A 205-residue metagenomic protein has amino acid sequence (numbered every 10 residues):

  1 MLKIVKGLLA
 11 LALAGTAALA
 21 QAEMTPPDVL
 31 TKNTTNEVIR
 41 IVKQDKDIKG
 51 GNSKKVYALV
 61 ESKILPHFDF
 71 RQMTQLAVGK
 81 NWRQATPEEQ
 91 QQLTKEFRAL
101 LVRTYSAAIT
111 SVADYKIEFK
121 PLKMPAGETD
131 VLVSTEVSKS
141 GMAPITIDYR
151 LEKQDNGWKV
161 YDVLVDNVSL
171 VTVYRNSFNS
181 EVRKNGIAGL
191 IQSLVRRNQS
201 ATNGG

Functional and structural regions predicted by a protein language model:
M1-L8: Bacterial N-terminal signal peptides that target proteins for export
G15-L19: N-terminal signal peptide c-region/cleavage motif recognized by signal peptidases
M24-Y105: Early exported N-terminus immediately downstream of N-terminal targeting peptides
N33-N36, L59, L65-F68, E88 (+5 more regions): Extracytoplasmic
W82, A99-L100, M124, K139 (+1 more regions): Solvent-exposed loop/turn segments at secondary-structure junctions within structured extracellular/periplasmic domains
R103-I145, R197-G205: Surface-exposed, charged secondary-structure patches
T146-T172: Short beta-strand edge/turn micro-motifs at domain boundaries
D162-G205: Low-complexity, intrinsically disordered terminal/linker segments enriched in charged and Gly/Pro repeats
